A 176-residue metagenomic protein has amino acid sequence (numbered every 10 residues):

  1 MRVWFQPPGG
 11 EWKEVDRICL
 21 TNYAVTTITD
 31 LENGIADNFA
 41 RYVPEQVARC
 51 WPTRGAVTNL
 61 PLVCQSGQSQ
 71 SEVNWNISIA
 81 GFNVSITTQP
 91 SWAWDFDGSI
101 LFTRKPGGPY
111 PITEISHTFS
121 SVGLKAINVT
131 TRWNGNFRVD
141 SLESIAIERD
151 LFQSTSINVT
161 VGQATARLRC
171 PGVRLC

Functional and structural regions predicted by a protein language model:
M1-C176: Extracellular/lumenal mature domains of secreted and surface-exposed proteins
